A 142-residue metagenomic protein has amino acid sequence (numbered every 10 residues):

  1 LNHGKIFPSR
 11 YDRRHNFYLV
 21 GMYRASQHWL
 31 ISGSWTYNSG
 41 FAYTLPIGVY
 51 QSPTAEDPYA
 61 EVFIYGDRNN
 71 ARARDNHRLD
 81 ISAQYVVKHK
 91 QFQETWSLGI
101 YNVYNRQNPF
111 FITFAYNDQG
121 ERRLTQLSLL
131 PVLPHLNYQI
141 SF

Functional and structural regions predicted by a protein language model:
L1-A42: Gram-negative outer-membrane beta-barrel transporters
N2-P8, G66-N70, E121-Q126: Extracellular loop and loop/strand-boundary signature of outer-membrane beta-barrel proteins
K5, R24-Q27, R68, R72 (+1 more regions): Context-gated lysine
S9-R13, N69-D80: Outer-membrane beta-barrel signature, preferentially recognizing the C-terminal barrel domain of Gram-negative
H28, Y37-Y59, R74-D80, Y85-F142: C-terminal beta-signal and adjacent terminal beta-strands/loops of Gram-negative outer-membrane beta-barrel proteins
A60-Y65: Short glycine/proline-rich turn/loop motifs
